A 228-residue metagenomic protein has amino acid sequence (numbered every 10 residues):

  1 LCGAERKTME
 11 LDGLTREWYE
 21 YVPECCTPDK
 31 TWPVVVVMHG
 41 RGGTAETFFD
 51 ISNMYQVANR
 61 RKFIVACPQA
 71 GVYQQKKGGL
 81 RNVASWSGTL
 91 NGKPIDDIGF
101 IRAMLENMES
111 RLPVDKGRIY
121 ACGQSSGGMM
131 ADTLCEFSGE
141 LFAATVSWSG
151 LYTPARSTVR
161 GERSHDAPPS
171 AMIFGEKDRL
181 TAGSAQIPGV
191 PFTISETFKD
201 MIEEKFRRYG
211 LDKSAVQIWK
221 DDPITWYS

Functional and structural regions predicted by a protein language model:
L1-V34, E46-S52, V57-R60, K93 (+7 more regions): A domain-start/cap signature at the N-terminus of enzymes
V34, K62-Q69: A fold-wide structural signal in alpha/beta-hydrolase
V37-G40, C67, I173: Structural cue for short, hydrophobic secondary-structure segments
G42-T44: Serine-hydrolase catalytic-loop signature spanning alpha/beta hydrolases and amidase-signature enzymes
Q69-D96: Cap/lid segment of the alpha/beta-hydrolase catalytic domain
T89-L112, T133: Alpha/beta-hydrolase active-site loop
A167-F174: Catalytic His-Asp charge-relay segment
F174-S228: Active-site-adjacent alpha-helix of alpha/beta-hydrolase-fold enzymes
